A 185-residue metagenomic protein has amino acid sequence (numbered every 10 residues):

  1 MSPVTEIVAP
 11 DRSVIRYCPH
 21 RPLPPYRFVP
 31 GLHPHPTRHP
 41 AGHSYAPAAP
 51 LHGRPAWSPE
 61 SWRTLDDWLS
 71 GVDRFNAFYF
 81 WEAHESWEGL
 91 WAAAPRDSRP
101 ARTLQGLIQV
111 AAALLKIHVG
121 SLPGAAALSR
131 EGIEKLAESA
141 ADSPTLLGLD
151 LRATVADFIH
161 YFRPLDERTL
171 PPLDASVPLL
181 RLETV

Functional and structural regions predicted by a protein language model:
M1-P95, E138-V185: N-terminal alpha-helical interaction modules that lie
R63-T64, S98-Q105: Residues that mark the junctions of alpha-helical repeat units in TPR/alpha-solenoid scaffolds
S70, Q105, V110-A112: Structural register within alpha-helical repeat arrays
W81, E85-E88, I108-A111, R130-E134: Generic structural signal for well-ordered, non-membrane alpha-helices
E85-W87, P100-T103, P123-G124: Short acidic alpha-helical/loop segments enriched in Asp/Glu that coordinate divalent cations
G120-A140: TPR/TPR-like (Sel1-like) alpha-helical repeat modules
